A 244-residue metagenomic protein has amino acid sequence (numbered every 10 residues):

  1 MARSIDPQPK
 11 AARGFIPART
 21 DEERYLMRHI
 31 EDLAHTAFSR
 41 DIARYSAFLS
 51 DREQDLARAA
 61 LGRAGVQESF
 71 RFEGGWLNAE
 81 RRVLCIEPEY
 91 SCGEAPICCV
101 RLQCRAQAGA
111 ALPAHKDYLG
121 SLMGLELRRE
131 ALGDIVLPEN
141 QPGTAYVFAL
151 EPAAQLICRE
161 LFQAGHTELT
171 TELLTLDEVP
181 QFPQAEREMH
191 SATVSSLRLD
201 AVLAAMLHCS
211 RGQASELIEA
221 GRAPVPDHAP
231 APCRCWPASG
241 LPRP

Functional and structural regions predicted by a protein language model:
A2-D200, M206, R234, P244: Ferredoxin-like alpha/beta domains used as RNA- or RNAP-binding modules
H190-L241: A basic, amphipathic helix-loop patch mediating RNA/tRNA/ribosome contacts
